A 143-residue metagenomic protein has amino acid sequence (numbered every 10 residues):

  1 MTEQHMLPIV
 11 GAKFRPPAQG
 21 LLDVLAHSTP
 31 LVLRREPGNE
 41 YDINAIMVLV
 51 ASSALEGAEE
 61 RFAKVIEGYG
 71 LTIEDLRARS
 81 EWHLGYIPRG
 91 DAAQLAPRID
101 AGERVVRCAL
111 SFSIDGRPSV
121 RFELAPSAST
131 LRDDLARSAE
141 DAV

Functional and structural regions predicted by a protein language model:
M1-V143: Conserved active-site motif detector
